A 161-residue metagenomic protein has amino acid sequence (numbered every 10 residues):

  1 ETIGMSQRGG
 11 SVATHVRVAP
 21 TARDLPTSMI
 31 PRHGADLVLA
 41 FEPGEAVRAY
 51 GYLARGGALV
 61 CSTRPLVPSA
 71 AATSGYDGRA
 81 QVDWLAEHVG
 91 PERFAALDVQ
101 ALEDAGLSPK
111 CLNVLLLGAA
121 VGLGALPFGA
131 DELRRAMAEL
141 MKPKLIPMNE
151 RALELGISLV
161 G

Functional and structural regions predicted by a protein language model:
E1-G161: Active-site cofactor/cluster-binding pocket
